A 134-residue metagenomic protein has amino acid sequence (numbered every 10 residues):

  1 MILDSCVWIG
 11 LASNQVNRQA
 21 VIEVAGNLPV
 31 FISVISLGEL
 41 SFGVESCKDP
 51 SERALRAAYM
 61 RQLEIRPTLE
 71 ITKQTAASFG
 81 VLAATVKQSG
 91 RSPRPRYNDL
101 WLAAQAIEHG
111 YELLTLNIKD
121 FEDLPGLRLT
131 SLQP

Functional and structural regions predicted by a protein language model:
M1-S33, F42-R61: Short, well-structured N-terminal submotif of metal-dependent ribonuclease cores
L3-D4, S33, R94-R96, N117 (+1 more regions): Histidine- and aromatic-rich ligand-binding microenvironments
D4-S5, L40, F79, A106 (+1 more regions): Generic structural signal for small/hydrophobic residues in well-ordered secondary structure, especially within
A12-Q15, V44, A83, P125 (+1 more regions): Short, flexible helix/strand-to-coil boundary loops that buttress conserved ligand/catalytic motifs in alpha/beta
G26, E64, L124-P125: Short, structured coil segments at secondary-structure junctions
R66-L114: Active-site neighborhoods of divalent-metal-dependent phosphate/nucleic-acid chemistry enzymes
A103, I107-P134: Acidic, PIN/NYN-like endoribonuclease modules and their adjacent C-terminal/linker elements
